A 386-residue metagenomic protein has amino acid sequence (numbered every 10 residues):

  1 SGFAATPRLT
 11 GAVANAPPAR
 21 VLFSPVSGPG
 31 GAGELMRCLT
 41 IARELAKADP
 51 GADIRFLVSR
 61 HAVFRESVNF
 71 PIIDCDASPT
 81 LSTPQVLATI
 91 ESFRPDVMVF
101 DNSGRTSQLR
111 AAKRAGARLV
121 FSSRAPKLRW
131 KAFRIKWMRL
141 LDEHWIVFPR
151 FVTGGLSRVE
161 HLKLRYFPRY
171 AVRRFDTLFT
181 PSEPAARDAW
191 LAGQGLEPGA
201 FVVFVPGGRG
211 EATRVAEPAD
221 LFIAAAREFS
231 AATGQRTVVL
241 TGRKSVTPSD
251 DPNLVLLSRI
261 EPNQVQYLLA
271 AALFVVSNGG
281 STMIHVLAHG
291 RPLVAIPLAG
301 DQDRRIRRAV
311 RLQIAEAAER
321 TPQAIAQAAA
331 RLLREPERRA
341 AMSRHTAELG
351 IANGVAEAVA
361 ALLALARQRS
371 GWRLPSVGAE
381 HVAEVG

Functional and structural regions predicted by a protein language model:
G2, T6, P336-G386: C-terminal amphipathic helix plus adjacent low-complexity, charged tail appended to glycosyltransferase catalytic
L22-A48, F56-L162: Active-site and donor-binding regions of nucleotide-sugar-utilizing enzymes
R37, I41, A189-G193, E197-G242: Conserved catalytic-core segment of nucleotide-activated headgroup transferases in glycan assembly
V58-F64, N69, A232-S258: Catalytic donor nucleotide-activated moiety binding site of glycosyltransferases and closely related
L140-G208, G242: A nucleotide-sugar donor-handling region in carbohydrate enzymes
R243, L257-L268, S281: Conserved active-site histidine-acidic residue motif and adjacent donor-binding/catalytic loop of glycosyltransferases
A270-S277: Acidic donor-binding loop of glycosyltransferase active sites
M283-A329: Catalytic binding pocket for nucleotide-activated donors in carbohydrate/polymer assembly enzymes
